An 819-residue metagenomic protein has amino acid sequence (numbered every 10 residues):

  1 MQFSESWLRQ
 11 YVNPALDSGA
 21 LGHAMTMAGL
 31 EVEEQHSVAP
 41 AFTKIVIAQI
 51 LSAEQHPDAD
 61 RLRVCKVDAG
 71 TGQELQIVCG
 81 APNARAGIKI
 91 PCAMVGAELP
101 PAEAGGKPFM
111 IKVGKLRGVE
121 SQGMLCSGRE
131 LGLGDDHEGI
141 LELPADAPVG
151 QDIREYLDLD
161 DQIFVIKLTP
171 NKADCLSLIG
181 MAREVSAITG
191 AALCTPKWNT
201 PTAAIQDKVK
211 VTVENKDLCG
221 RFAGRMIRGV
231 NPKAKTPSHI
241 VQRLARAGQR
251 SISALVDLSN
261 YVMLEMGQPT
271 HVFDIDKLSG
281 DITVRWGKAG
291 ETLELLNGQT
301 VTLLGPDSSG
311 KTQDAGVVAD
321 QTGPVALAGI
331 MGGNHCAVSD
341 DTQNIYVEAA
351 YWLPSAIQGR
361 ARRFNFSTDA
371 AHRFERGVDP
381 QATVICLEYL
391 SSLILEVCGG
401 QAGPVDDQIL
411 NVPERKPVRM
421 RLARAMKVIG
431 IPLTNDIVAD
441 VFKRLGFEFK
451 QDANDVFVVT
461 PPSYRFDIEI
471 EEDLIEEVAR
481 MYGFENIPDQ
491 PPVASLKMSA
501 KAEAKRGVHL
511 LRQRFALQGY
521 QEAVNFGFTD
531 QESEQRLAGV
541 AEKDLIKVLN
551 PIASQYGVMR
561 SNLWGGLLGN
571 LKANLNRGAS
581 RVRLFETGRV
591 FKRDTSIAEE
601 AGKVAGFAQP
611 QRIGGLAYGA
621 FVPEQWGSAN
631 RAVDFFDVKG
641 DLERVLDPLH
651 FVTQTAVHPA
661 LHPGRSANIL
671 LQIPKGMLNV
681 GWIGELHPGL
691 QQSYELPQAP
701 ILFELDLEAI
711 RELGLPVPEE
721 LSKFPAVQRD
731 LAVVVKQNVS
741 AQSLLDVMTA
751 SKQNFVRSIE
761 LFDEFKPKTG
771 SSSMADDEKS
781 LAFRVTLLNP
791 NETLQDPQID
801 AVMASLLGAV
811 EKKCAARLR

Functional and structural regions predicted by a protein language model:
M1-I205, Y346, R362-N365, D369 (+4 more regions): Phosphate-backbone binding interfaces of nucleic-acid-interacting proteins
Q2, K443-Q451, V456, N525 (+3 more regions): A carboxyl-terminal module marker
Q2-L8, D161-T169, G220-R228, D369-R376 (+8 more regions): Short, hydrophobic beta-strand segments
S4-E5, H23, R63, T189 (+2 more regions): Glycine/proline-enriched, intrinsically flexible loops and inter-domain linkers
I47-Q76, V241-Q242, S259-A337: Conserved mixed alpha/beta core segments that line enzyme active sites in large multi-domain catalysts
R117-E130, D136-E142, D152-D158, Q162 (+5 more regions): Mobile "lid/hinge" segments at catalytic clefts and subdomain interfaces of large enzymes
G180, V418-V582, R784-L788, T793-L794 (+1 more regions): Extended, well-folded interaction surfaces typified by the phenylalanyl-tRNA synthetase beta subunit core
V185-E214, C398-A425, I431-P432, L474: Terminal amphipathic helices with adjacent charged low-complexity linkers/tails
